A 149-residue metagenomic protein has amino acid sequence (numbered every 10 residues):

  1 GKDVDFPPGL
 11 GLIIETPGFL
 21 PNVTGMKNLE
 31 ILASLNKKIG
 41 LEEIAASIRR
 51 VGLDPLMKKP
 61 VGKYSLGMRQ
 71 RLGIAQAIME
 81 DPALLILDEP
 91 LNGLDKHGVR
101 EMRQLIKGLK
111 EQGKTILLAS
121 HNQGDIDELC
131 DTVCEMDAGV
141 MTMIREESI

Functional and structural regions predicted by a protein language model:
T16, N22-L35: Q-loop/switch helix immediately C-terminal to the Walker
E30, I39-L56: Conserved ABC ATPase "signature" region
I74: Hydrophobic anchor residue at the start of the ABC signature
D81: Conserved catalytic motifs of ABC-family nucleotide-binding domains
L85-E89: Catalytic Walker B motif of ABC-type/P-loop ATPase nucleotide-binding domains
K96-H97: Helix N-cap at the start of a conserved alpha-helix in ABC-type nucleotide-binding domains
S120-H121: H-loop/switch region of ABC-family ATPase nucleotide-binding domains
